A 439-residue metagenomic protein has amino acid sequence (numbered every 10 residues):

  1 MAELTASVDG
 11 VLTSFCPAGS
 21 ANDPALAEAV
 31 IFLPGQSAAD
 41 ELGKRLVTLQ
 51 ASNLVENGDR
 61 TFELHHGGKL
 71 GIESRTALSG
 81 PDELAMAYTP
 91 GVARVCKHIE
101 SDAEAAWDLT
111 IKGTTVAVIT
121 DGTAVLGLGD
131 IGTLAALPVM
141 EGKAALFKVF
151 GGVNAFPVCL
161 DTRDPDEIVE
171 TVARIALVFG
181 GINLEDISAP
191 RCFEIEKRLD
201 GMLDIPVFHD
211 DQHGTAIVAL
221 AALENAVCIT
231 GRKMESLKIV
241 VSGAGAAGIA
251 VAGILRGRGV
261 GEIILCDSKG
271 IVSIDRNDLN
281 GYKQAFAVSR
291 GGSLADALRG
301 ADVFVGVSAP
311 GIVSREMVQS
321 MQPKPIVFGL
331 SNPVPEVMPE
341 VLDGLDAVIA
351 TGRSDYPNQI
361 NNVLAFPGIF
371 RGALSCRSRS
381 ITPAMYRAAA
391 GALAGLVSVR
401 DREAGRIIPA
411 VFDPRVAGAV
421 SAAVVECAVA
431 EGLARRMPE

Functional and structural regions predicted by a protein language model:
E3-I205, S421, C427, R435: N-terminal ligand-binding/catalytic initiation module
G35-A39, A77, P81, Y88 (+17 more regions): Generic structural signal for well-ordered, non-membrane alpha-helical segments in soluble metabolic enzymes
V55-N57, P157, N183-D186, V207-D210 (+6 more regions): General beta-strand structural signal in soluble alpha/beta enzymes
L64, A106-K112, A117, K148-V149 (+9 more regions): Solvent-exposed alpha-helices and their adjacent loops that cap or buttress functional pockets in soluble metabolic
L126, T133-G151, L203, H209 (+2 more regions): Glycine-rich phosphate/diphosphate-binding loop of Rossmann-like nucleotide-binding domains
P206, D210-D211, T230-R232, G329-P438: Adenosine-phosphate binding glycine-rich loop
Q284-V348, R353-D355: Rossmann-like adenosine-cofactor binding region
